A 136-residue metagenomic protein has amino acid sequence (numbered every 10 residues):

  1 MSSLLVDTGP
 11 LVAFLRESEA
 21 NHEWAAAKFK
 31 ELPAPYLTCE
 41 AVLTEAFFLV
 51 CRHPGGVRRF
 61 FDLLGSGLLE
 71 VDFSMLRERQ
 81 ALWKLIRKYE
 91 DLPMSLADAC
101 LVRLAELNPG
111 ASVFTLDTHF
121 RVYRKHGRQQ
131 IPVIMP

Functional and structural regions predicted by a protein language model:
M1-S3, V71, L107-P136: Acidic, PIN/NYN-like endoribonuclease modules and their adjacent C-terminal/linker elements
M1-T38, V50-D62: Short, well-structured N-terminal submotif of metal-dependent ribonuclease cores
G9, F47, A99-C100: Active-site phosphate/pyrophosphate-handling residues
L11, L43, F120-R121: A generic structural signal for short hydrophobic patches within well-formed alpha-helices
N21-A25, V42, G56-F60, E78 (+3 more regions): Amphipathic alpha-helical interface surfaces
P35, T44, V50, V57-L92 (+1 more regions): Mobile, glycine- and charge-enriched loop segments and immediately flanking short secondary-structure elements within
E40, E45, E106: Acidic-residue sensor for enzyme active/binding pockets
D72-F114, T118: Active-site neighborhoods of divalent-metal-dependent phosphate/nucleic-acid chemistry enzymes
